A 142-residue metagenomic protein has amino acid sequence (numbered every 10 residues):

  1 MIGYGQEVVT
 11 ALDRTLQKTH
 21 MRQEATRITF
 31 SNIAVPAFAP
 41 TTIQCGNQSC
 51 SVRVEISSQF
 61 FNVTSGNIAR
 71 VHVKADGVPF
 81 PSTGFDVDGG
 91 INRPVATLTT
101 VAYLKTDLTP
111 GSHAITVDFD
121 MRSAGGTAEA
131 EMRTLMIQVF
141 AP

Functional and structural regions predicted by a protein language model:
M1-T29: Glycine-rich, low-complexity segments
R22-N32, A39-P40, Q44-P142: Terminal beta-strand-rich extracellular "head" domains that mediate receptor/glycan or other ligand binding
